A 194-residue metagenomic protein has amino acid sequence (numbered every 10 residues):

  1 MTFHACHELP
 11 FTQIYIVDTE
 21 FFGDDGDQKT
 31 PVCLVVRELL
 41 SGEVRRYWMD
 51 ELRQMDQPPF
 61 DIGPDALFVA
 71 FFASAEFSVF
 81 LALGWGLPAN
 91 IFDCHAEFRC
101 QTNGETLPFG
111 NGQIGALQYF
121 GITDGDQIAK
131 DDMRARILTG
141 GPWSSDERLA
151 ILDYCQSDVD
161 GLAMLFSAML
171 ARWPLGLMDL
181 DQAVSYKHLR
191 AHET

Functional and structural regions predicted by a protein language model:
M1-F109: Conserved RNase H-like, two-metal-ion catalytic cores of nucleic-acid enzymes
R53-D56, N111-I114, S145-L149, A183: Generic alpha-helical secondary structure signal
E76-V79, G112-A116, M164-L165: Alpha-helical scaffold elements adjacent to nucleotide-binding pockets in ATP/GTP-utilizing enzyme cores
W85, T102-T106, Q118-I122, M164-P174 (+1 more regions): Hydrophobic/aromatic-lined pockets within catalytic cores
C94, F98-L138, L152-G161: Metal-dependent DNA phosphodiester-chemistry modules and their immediately adjacent helices/loops in DNA-processing
M133-R190: Mixed-charge, glycine-rich, non-catalytic linkers/tails in nucleic-acid processing enzymes
